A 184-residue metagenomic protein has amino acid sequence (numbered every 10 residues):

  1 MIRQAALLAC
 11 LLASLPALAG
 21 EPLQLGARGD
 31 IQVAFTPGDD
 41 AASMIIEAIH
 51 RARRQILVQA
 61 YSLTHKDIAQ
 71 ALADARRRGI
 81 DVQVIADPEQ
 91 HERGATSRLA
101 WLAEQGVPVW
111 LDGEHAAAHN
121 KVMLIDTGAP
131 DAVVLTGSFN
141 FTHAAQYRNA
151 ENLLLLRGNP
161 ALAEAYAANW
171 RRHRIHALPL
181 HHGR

Functional and structural regions predicted by a protein language model:
M1-A6: Bacterial N-terminal signal peptides that target proteins for export
S14-P16: N-terminal signal peptide c-region/cleavage motif recognized by signal peptidases
G20-D39, S43: Short N-terminal segments immediately surrounding and downstream of signal-peptide cleavage
E21-Q24, M123-D126, P130-R184: Signature of lipid phosphatidyltransferase scaffolds
Q32-A34, L57-A60, Q83-D87, W110-L111 (+3 more regions): Structural recognition of the beta-strand scaffold that forms the well-ordered cores of secreted hydrolase catalytic
A41-M44, A48-Q55, L162-Y166: DNA replication sliding-clamp ring fold and its partner-interaction surfaces
E47-P108: Primarily the HKD phosphodiesterase
S62-K66, P88-E92, H115-A117, A129 (+2 more regions): Solvent-exposed loop/turn segments at secondary-structure junctions within structured extracellular/periplasmic domains
